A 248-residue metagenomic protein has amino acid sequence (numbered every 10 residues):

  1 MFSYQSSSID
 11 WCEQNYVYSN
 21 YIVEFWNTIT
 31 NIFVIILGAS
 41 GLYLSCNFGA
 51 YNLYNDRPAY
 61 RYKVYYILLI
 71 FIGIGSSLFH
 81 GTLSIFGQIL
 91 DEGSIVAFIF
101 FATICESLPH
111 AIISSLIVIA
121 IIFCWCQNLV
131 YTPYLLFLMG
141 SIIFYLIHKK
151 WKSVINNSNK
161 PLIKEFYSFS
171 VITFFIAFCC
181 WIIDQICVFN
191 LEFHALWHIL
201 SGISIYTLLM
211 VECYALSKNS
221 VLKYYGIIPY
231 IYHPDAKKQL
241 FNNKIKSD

Functional and structural regions predicted by a protein language model:
M1-D248: Multi-pass alpha-helical transmembrane bundles in non-GPCR membrane proteins that perform intramembrane catalysis
